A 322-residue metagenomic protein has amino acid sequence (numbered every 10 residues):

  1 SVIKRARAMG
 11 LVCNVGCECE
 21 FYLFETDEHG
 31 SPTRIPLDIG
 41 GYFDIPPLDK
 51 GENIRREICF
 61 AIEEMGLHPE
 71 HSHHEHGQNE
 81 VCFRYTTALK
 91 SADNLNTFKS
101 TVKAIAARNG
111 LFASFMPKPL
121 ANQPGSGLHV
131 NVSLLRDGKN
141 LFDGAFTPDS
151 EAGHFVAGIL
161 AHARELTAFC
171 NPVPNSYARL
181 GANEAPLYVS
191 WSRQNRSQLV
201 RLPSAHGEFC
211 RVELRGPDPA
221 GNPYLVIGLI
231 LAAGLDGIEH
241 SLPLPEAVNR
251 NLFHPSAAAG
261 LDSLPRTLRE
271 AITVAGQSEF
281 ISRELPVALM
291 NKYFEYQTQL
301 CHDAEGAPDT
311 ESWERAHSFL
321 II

Functional and structural regions predicted by a protein language model:
S1-I322: Glycine-rich, acidic/polar active-site loops that bind/position phosphate-bearing ligands
